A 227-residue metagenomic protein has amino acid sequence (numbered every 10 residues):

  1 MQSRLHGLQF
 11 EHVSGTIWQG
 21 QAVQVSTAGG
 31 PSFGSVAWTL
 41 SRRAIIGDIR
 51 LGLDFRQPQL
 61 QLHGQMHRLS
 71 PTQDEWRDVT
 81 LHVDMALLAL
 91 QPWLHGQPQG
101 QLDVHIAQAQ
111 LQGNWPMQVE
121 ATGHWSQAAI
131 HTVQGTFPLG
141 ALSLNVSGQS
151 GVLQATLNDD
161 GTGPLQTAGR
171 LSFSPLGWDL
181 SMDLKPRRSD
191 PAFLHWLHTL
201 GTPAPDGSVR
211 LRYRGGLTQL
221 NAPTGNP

Functional and structural regions predicted by a protein language model:
M1-Q9: N-terminal membrane-targeting segments
S3, G135-P227: Extended terminal
L8-G96, D103: N-terminal beta-strand/beta-hairpin edge segment
Q21-V23, A37, R50-G52, Q101-D103 (+5 more regions): Beta-strand secondary-structure signal
G30-A37, R56-Q65, Q91-Q108, G135-L142 (+2 more regions): Amphipathic hydrophobic-ligand
G47-L53, P71-T80, P116-G123, Q154-L157 (+2 more regions): Short, well-ordered strand-loop elements centered on a beta-strand within folded domains, enriched for acidic residues
Q57, Q127-A129, P186-R188: Transmembrane beta-strands of outer-membrane beta-barrel pores
Q65-V152: Elongated, acidic membrane-bridging lipid-handling scaffolds and related periplasm/extracellular "bridge/tunnel" systems
